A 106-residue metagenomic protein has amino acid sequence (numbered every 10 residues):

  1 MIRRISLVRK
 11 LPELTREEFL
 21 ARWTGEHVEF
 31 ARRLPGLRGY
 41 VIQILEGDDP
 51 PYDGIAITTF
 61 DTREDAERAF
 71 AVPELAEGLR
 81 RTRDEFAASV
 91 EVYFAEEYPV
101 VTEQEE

Functional and structural regions predicted by a protein language model:
M1-E106: Macromolecular interaction modules
